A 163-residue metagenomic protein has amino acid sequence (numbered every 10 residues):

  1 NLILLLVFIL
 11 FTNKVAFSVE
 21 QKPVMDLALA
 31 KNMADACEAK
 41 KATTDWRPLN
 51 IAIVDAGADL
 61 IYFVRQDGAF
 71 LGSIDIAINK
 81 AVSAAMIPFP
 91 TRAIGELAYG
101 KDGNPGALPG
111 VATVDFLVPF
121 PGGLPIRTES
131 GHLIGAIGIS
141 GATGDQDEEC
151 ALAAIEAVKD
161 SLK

Functional and structural regions predicted by a protein language model:
N1-K14: Bacterial N-terminal signal peptides
F17-K163: Flexible, solvent-exposed loop/hinge segments and secondary-structure transition points
